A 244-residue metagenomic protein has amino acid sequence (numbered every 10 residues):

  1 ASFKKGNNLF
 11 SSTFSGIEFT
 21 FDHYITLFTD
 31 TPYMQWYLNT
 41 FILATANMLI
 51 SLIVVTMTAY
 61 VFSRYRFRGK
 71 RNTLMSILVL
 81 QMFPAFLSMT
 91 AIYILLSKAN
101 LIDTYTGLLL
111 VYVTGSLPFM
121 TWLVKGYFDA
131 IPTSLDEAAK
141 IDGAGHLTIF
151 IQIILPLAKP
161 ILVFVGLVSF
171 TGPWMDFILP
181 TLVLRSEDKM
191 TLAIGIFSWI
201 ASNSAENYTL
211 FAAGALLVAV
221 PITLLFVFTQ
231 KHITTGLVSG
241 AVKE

Functional and structural regions predicted by a protein language model:
A1-E244: A structural signal for multi-pass alpha-helical bundles of membrane permease subunits that mediate small-molecule
